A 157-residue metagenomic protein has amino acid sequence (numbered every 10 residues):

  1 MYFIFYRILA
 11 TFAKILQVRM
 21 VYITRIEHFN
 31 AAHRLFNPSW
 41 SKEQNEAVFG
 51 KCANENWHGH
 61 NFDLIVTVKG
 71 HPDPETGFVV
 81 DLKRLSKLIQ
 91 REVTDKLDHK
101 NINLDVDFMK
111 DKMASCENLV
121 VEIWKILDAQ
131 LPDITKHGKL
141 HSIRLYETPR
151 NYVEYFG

Functional and structural regions predicted by a protein language model:
F5-I8, E75: Generic secretory/membrane-interface signal
L9-A13: Cationic, amphipathic, low-complexity segments that mediate targeting or membrane/lipid association
V18-G157: Charge-rich, low-complexity N-terminal segments
